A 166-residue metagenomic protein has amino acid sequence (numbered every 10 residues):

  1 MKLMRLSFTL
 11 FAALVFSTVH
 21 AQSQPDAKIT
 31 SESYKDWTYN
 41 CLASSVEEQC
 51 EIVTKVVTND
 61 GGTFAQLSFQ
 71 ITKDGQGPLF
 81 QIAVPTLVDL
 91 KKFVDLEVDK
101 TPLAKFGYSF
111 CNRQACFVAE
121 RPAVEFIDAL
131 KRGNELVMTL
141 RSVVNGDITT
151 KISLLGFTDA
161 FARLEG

Functional and structural regions predicted by a protein language model:
M1-R5: Positively charged n-region of N-terminal signal peptides that target proteins for export
S7-T18: Bacterial N-terminal signal peptides
A21-G166: A generic "folded-domain core" signal
